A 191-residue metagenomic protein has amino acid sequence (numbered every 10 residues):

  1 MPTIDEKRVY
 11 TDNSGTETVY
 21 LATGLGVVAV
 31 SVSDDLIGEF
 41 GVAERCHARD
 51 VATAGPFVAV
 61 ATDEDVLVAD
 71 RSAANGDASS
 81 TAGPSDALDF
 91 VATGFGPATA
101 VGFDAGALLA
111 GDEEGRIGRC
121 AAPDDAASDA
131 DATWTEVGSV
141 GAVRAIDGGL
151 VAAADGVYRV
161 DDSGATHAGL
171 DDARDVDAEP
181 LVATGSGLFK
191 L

Functional and structural regions predicted by a protein language model:
M1-L191: Acidic, polar-rich N-terminal leader regions of halophilic archaeal proteins
